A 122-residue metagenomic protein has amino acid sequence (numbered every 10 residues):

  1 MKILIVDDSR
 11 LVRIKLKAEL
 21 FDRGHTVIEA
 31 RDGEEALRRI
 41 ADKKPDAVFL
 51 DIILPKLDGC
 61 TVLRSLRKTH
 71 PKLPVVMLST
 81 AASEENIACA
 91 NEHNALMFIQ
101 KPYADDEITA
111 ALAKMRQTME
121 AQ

Functional and structural regions predicted by a protein language model:
I14-D22: Charged docking surfaces used in two-component/phosphorelay signaling
G24-R31, R39: Short hydrophobic/Thr-rich beta-strand motif most characteristic of the beta2 strand and flanking loop of CheY-like
D32-E35, D58-T61: Acidic catalytic/metal-coordinating carboxylates
A41-K43, S65-L73, H93: Conserved phosphotransfer cores of two-component systems
K43-F49, L54: Active-site beta3 strand of CheY-like receiver
T61, A82-M97: Alpha4 helix (beta4-alpha4-beta5 surface) of REC/receiver domains from two-component response regulators
Y103-A113: C-terminal output helix
